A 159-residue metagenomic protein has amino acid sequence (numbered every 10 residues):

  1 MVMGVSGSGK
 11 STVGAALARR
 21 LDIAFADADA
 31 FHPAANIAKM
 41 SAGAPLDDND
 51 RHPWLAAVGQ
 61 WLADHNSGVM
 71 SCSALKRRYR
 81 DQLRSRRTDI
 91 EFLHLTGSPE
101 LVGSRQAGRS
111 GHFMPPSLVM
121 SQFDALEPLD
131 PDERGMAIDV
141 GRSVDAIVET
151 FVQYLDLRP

Functional and structural regions predicted by a protein language model:
V2: Hydrophobic anchor at the beta1->P-loop junction of P-loop NTPases
V5: P-loop (Walker A) phosphate-binding loop of NTP-binding proteins
S8, A15-Q60: Conserved substrate/cofactor phosphate-moiety recognition/catalytic segment in nucleotide-dependent phosphotransferases
H32, L75-K76, S98-L101, S143: Conserved nucleotide-binding/hydrolysis micro-motifs of P-loop NTPases
D47-E91, L95: Glycine-rich phosphate-binding loop used to anchor ATP phosphates in small-molecule kinases, encompassing both
L55-G59, V144-L155: Short, amphipathic alpha-helical "lid/cap" segments that border enzyme active or binding sites
R86-Q106, I138: Conserved phosphate-donor/acceptor-positioning beta-strand/loop module used by diverse small-molecule
G108-T150: Small-molecule kinase domains that catalyze NTP-dependent phosphoryl transfer to phosphate-bearing small molecules
